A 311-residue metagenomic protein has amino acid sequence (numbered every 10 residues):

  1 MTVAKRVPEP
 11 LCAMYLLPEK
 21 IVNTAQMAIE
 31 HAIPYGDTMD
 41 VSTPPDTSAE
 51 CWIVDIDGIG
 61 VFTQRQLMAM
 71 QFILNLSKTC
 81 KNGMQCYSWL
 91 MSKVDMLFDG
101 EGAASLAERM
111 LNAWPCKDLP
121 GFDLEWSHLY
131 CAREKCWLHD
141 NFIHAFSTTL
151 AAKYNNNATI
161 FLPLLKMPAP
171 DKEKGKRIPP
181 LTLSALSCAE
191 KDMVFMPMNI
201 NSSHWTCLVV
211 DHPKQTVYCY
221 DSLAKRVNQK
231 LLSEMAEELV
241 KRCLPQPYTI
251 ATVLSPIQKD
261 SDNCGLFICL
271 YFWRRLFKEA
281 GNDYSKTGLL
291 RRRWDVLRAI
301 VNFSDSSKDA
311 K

Functional and structural regions predicted by a protein language model:
M1-T206, V210-V217: Cysteine protease catalytic domains with a Cys-His-Asp triad
L165-K311: Cysteine protease-like catalytic core of ubiquitin/ubiquitin-like
